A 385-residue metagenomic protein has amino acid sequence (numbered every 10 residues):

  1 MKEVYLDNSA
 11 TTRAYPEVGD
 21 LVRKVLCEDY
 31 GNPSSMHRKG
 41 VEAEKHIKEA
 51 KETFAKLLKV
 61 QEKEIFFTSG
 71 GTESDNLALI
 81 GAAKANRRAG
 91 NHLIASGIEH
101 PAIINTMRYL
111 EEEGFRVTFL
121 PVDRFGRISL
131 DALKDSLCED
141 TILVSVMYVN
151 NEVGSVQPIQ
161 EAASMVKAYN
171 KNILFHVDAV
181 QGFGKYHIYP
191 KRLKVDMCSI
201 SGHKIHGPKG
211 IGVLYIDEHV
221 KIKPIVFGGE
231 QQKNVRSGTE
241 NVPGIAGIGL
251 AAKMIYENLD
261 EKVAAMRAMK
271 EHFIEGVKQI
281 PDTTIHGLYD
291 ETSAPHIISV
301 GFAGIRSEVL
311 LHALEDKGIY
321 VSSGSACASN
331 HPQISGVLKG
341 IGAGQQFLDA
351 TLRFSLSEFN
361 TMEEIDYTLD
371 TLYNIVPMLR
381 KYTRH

Functional and structural regions predicted by a protein language model:
M1-H385: Pyridoxal 5′-phosphate
